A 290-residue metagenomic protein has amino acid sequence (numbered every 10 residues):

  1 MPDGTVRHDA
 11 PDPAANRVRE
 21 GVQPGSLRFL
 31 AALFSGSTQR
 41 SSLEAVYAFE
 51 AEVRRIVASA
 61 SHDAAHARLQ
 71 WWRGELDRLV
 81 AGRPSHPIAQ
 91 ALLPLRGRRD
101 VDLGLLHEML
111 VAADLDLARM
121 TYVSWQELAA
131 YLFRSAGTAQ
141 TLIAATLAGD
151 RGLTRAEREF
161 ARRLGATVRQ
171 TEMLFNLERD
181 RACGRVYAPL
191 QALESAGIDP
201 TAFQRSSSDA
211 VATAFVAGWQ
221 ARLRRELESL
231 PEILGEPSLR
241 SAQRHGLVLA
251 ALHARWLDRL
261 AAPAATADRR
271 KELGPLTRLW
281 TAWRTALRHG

Functional and structural regions predicted by a protein language model:
M1-R98, D102-D116, E127-V168, L174 (+1 more regions): Catalytic cores of Mg2+-dependent Asp-rich isoprenoid enzymes
R119-M120: Short gly/ser/thr-rich secondary-structure transition/capping motifs
